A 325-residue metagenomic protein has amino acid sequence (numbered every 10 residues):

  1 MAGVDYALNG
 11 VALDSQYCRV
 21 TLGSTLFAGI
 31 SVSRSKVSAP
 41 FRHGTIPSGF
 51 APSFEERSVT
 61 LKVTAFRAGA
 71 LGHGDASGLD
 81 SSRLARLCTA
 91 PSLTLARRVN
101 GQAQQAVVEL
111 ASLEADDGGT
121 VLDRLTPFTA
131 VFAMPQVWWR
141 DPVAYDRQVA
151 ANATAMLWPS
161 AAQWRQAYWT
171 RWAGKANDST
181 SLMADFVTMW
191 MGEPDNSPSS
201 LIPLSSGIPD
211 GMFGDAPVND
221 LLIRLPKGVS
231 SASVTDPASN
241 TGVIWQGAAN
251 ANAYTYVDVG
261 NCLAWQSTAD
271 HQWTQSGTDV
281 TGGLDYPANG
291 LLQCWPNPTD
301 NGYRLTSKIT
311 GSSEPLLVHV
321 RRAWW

Functional and structural regions predicted by a protein language model:
M1-E56, Q102-G118: Solvent-exposed edge beta-strands and adjacent loop segments that serve as assembly or binding interfaces
G3-L8, L95, S231-T235: Short polybasic amphipathic segments
V11, N100, P237-T241: Change "in extracellular beta-sheet-rich domains … of secreted and cell-surface proteins" to "in beta-sheet-rich domains
S38-F41, T45-H73, D123-W138: Oligomerization/assembly interface segments of phage tail-like spikes and tubes
E55-V59, Q104, T126-F128, P217-N219 (+1 more regions): Residues at beta-strand starts and edge strands
R57-V108: Long, hydrophobic/aromatic-enriched structural stretches that serve as scaffold segments
A90, T94-D141: Short beta-strand and beta-hairpin "edge-sheet" elements
D146-W325: Intrinsically disordered, low-complexity segments enriched in serine, threonine, and glycine
